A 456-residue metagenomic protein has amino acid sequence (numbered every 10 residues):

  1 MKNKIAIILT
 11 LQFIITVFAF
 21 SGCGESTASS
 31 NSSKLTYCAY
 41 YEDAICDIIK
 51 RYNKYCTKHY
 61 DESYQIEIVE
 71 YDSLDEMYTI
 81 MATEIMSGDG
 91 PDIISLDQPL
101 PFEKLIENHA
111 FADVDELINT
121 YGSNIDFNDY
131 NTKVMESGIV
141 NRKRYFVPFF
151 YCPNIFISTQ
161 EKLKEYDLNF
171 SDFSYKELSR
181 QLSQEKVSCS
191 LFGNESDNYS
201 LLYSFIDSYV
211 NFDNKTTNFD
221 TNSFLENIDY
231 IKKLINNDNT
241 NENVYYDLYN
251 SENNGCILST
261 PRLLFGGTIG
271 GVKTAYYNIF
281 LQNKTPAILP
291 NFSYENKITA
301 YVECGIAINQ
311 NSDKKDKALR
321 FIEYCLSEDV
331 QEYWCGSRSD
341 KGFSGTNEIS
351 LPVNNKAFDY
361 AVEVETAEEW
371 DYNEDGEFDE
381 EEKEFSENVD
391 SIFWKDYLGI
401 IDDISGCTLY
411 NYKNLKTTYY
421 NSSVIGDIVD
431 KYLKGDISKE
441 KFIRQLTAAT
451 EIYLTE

Functional and structural regions predicted by a protein language model:
M1-K34, E451-E456: Short, low-complexity disordered leader/linker segments with a strong preference for bacterial N-terminal type II
Y40-Q65, I425: Short, polar/charged alpha-helical segment
D61-D129, Y166, I257-L258: Extracytoplasmic "Venus flytrap"/periplasmic binding protein-like
Y78-G90, R180-Q184, E242-G266, A275 (+2 more regions): Short helices/loops that flank or line small-molecule/ion binding pockets
D97-I155, K284-N291: Hinge/lid segment of periplasmic solute-binding proteins
D115-G122, E136-Y245, Q310-D316, S438: Helix-loop-helix "hinge/cap" segment bordering the ligand-binding cleft or interdomain interface
D229-E323, E328-N347: Extracytoplasmic/periplasmic substrate-binding proteins
V364-T455: C-terminal capping/gating helix-and-loop segments adjacent to ligand/active sites or protein-protein/ligand interfaces
